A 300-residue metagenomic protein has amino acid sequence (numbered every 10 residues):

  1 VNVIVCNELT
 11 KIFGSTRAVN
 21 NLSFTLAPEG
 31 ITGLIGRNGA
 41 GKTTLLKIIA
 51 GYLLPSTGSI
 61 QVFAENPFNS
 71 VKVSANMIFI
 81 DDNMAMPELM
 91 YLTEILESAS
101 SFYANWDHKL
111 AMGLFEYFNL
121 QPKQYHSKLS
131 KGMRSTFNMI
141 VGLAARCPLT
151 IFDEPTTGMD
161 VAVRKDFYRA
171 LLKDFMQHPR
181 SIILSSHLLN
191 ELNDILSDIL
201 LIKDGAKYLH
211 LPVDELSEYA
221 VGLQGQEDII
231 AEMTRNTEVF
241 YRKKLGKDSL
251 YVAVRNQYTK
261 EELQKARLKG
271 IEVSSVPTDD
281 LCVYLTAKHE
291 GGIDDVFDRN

Functional and structural regions predicted by a protein language model:
L26, G58-N69, V73: Conserved ABC transporter NBD signature motif
T32-R37: The feature captures the beta-strand-to-loop junction immediately N-terminal to the Walker
A50: Helix-to-loop junction immediately C-terminal to a conserved catalytic motif
K72, F79-N138: ABC-family P-loop ATPase nucleotide-binding domains
T150-E154: Catalytic Walker B motif of ABC-type/P-loop ATPase nucleotide-binding domains
Y168, L172-I183, H187-R255: ABC transporter nucleotide-binding domain
K247-S249, A253-N300: C-terminal coupling/interaction segments
